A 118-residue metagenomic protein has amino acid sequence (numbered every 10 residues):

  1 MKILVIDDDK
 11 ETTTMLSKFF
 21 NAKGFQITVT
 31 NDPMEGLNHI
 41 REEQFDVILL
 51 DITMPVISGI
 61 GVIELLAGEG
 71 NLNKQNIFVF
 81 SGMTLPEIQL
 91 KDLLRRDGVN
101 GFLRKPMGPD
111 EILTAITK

Functional and structural regions predicted by a protein language model:
T14-K18, A22: Charged docking surfaces used in two-component/phosphorelay signaling
V29-V47: Acidic, metal-coordinating helix/loop segments flanking the phosphotransfer/catalytic sites of two-component signaling
N31-E35, S58-E64: Acidic catalytic/metal-coordinating carboxylates
D51: Active-site residues of response regulator receiver
M54: Receiver (REC) domain active-site loop signature in two-component systems and cognate sites in sensor histidine kinases
G61, T84-G101, D110, T114: Alpha4 helix (beta4-alpha4-beta5 surface) of REC/receiver domains from two-component response regulators
F80-G82: Hydrophobic/aromatic residues positioned on beta-strands within the core alpha/beta folds
K105: A Lys-centered signature of the CheY-like receiver
